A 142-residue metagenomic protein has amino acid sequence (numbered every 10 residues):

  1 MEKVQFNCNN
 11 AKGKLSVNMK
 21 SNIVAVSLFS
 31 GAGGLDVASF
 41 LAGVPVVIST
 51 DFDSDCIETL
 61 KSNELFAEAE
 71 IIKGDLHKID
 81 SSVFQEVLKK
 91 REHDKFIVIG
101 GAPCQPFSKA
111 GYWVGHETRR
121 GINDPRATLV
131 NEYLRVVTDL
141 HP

Functional and structural regions predicted by a protein language model:
M1-P142: Conserved active-site and SAM-binding loop architecture of S-adenosyl-L-methionine-dependent nucleic-acid
